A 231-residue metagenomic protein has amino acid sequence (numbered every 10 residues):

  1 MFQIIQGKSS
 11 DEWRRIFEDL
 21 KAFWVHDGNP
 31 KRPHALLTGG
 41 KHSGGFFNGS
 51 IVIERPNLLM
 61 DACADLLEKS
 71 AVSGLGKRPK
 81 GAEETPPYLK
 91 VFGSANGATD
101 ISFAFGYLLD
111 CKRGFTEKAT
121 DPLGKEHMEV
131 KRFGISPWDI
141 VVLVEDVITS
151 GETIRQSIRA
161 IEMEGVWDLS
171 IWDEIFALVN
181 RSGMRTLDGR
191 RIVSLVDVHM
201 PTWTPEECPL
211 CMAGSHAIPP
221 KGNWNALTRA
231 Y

Functional and structural regions predicted by a protein language model:
M1-D19, R159-Y231: PRPP-dependent phosphoribosyltransferase catalytic core
M1-E83, N223-Y231: Active-site-facing substrate-recognition patch
K77-A95: Short glycine-rich phosphate-binding loop at a beta-alpha junction
E83-T85, F133-S136, D168, M184-L187: Solvent-exposed alpha-helices and their adjacent loops that cap or buttress functional pockets in soluble metabolic
P87-L89, D139, D173: Conserved acidic residues
V91-F92, G114, V193: Structural detector of well-ordered beta-strand residues that form the stable sheet scaffold of enzyme domains
F92, V142-V144, F176: Structural motif
N96-E145, S150-R155: Short, glycine/charge-rich flexible loops or terminal/linker lids adjacent to PRPP-binding catalytic cores
